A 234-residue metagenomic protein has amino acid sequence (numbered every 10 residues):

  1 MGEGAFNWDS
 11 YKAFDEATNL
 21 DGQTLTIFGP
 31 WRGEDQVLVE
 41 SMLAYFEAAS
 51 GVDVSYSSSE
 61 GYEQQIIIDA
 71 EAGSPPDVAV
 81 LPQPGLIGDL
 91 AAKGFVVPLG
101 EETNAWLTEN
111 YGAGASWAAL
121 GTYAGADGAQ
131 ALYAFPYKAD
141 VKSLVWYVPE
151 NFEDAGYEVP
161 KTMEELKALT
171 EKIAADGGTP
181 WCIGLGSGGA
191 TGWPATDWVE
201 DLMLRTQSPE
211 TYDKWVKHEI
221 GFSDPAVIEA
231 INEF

Functional and structural regions predicted by a protein language model:
G2-N19, P84-L144, P194: Hinge/lid segment of periplasmic solute-binding proteins
Y11-E16, R32-G51: Short, polar/charged alpha-helical segment
D21-R32, V52-S57, V78, Y133 (+1 more regions): Short, well-ordered beta-strand elements
L25, A129-A134, A175-G188: Bilobed periplasmic-binding protein-like "clamshell/Venus-flytrap" ligand-binding domains
R32-E34, G61-E63, P84-G88, D140-S143 (+2 more regions): Solvent-exposed loop/turn segments at secondary-structure junctions within structured extracellular/periplasmic domains
S41-W117, E150-K161: Extracytoplasmic "Venus flytrap"/periplasmic binding protein-like
P160-I173: Short, well-ordered surface patches within globular domains
T170-K172, V216-F234: Glycine-centered hinge/linker elements that transmit conformational signals in sensory and ligand-binding systems
